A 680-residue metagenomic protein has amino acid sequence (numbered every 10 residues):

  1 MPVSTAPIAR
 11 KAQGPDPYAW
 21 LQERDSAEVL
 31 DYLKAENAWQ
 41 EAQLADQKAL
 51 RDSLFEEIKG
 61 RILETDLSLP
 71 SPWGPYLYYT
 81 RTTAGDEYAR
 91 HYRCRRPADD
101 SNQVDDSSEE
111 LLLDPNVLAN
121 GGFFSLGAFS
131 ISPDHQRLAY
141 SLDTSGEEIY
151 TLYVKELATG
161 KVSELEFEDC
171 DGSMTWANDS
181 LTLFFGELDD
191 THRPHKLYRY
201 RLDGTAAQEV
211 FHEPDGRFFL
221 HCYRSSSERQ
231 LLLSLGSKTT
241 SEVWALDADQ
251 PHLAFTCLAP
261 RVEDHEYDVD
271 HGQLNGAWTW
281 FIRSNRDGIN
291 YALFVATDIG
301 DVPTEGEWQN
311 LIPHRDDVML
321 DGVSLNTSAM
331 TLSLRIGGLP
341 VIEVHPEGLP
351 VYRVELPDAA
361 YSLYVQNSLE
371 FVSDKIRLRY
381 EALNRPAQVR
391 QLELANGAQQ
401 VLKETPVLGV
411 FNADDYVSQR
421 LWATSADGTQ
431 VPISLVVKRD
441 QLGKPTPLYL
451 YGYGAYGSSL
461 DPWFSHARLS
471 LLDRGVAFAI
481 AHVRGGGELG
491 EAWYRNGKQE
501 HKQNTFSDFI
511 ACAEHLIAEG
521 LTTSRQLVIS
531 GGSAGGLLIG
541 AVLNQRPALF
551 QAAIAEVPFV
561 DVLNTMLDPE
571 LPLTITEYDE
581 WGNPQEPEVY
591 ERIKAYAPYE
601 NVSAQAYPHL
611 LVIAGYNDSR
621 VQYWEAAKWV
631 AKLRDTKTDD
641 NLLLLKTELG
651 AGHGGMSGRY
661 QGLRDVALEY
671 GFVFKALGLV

Functional and structural regions predicted by a protein language model:
D31-S130, S141, F218-G272, N310 (+7 more regions): Non-catalytic accessory segments flanking enzyme active sites
L77, H135-A139, T182-L183, L231 (+3 more regions): Hydrophobic beta-strand positions that form the internal "hydrophobic ladder" of WD40/Gbeta-like beta-propeller blades
R93-R96, Y153-L157, Y198-D203, A245-A248 (+2 more regions): Beta-propeller blade signature
S108-A128, A139-L142, G146-E187, T191-R193 (+2 more regions): Asp-box/WD-like beta-propeller blade repeats and closely related beta-sheet repeat scaffolds
E109, P115, L157-E168, D203-P214 (+3 more regions): Blade-edge beta-strand/turn elements of extracellular beta-propeller and related beta-sheet repeat scaffolds
L112, N116-F129, S141-E147, K161-S163 (+9 more regions): Cap/lid segment of the alpha/beta-hydrolase catalytic domain
E213-D301, E305-R315, D321, A606-Y607 (+1 more regions): Long hydrophobic segments that form regular secondary structure
V483-V680: Active-site-proximal cap/loop segments of hydrolase catalytic domains
